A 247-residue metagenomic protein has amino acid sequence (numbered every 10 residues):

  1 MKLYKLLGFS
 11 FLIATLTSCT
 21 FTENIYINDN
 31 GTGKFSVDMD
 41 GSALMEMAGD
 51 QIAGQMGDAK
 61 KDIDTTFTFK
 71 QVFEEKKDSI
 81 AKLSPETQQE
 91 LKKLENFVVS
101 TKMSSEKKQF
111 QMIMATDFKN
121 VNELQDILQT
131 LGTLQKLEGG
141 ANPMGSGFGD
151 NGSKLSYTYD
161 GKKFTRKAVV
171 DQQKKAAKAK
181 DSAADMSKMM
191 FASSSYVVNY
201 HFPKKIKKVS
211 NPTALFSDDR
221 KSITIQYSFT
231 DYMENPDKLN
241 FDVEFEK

Functional and structural regions predicted by a protein language model:
M1-K5: Positively charged n-region of N-terminal signal peptides that target proteins for export
T15-S18: C-terminal motif of bacterial Sec signal peptides marking the signal peptidase cleavage site
T20-L91: Start-of-domain marker
A81-K247: Mature, soluble, non-transmembrane domains
